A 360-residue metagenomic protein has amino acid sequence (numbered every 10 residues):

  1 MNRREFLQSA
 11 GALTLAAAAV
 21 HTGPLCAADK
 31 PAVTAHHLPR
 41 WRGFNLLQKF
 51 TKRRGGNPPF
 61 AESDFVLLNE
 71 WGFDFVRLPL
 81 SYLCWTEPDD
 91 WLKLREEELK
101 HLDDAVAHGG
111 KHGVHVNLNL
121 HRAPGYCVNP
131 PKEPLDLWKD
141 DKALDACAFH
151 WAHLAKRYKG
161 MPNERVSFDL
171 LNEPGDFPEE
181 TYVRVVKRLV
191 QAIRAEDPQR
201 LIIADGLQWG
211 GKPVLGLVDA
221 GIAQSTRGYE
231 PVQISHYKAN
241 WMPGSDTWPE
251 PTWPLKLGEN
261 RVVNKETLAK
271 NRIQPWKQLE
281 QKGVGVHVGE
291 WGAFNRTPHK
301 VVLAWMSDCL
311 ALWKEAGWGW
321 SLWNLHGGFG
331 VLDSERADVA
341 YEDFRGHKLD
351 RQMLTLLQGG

Functional and structural regions predicted by a protein language model:
E5-L25: N-terminal export signals
A28-F75, Q278: N-terminal carbohydrate-binding accessory modules
L46-F60, D89-K93, D136-K139, S235-K265: Acidic/histidine-rich helix-loop elements that form or flank divalent-metal/phosphate-binding sites at the catalytic
R53, Y82-L99, P124-K142, L332-D338: Surface-exposed, active-site-proximal loop segments in enzymatic domains
F65-F73, L94-L120, K132-V166, V185-V186 (+1 more regions): An active-site-proximal structural segment forming one wall of the substrate-binding cleft that immediately precedes
D141-V262, I273-F294, E315-W318: Active-site region of glycoside hydrolase catalytic domains
P298-G360: Aromatic-rich peripheral "rim/lid" segments of glycoside hydrolase catalytic domains that contact and position glycan
